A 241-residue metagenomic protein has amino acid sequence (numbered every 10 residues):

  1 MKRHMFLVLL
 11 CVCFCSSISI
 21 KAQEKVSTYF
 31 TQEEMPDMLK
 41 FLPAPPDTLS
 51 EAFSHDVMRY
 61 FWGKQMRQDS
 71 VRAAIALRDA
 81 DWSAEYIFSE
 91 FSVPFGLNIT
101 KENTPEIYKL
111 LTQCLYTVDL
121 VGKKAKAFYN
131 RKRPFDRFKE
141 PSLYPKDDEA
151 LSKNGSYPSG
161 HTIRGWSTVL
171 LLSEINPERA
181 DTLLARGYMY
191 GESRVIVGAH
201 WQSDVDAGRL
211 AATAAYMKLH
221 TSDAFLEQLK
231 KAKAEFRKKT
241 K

Functional and structural regions predicted by a protein language model:
M1-Q23: Bacterial Sec-dependent N-terminal signal peptides
V12-C13, L171, A214: Alpha-helical transmembrane segments and their juxtamembrane interfaces
C15-S16, E174, M217: Residues in and immediately flanking transmembrane alpha helices
E24-V197, T221, Q228, K239-K241: Hydrophobic alpha-helical bundle signature of multipass membrane enzymes
H161-G165, G198-E235: Alpha-helical transmembrane segments that form the membrane-embedded catalytic/substrate-binding core of multi-pass
